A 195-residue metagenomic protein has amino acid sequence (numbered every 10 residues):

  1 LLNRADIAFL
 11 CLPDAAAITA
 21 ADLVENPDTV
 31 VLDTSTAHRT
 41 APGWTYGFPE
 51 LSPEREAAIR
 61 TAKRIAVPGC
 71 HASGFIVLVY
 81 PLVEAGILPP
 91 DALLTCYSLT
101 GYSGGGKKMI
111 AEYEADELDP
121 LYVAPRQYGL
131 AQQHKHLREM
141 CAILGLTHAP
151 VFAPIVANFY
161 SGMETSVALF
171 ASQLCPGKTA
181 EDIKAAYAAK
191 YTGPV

Functional and structural regions predicted by a protein language model:
L1-Y128: N-terminal Rossmann-like NAD(P) cofactor-binding subdomain of oxidoreductases, focused on the glycine-rich
N3, G74-V195: Active-site-lining helix/loop region of Rossmann-like oxidoreductase modules
